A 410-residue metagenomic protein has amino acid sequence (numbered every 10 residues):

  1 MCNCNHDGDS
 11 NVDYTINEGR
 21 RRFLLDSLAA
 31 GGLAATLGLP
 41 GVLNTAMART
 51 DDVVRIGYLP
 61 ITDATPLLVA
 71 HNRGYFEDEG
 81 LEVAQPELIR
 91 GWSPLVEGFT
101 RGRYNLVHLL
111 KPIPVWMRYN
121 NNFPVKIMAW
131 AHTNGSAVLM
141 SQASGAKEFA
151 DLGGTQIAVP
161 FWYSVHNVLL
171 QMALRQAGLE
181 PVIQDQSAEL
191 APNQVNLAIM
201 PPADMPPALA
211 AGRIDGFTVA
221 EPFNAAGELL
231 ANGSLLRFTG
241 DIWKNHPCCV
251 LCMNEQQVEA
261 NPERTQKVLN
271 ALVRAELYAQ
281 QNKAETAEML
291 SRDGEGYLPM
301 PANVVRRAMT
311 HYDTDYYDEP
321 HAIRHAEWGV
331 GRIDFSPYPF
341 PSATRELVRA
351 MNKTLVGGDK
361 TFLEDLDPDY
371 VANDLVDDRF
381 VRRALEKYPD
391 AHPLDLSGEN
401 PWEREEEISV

Functional and structural regions predicted by a protein language model:
M1-R22: N-terminal secretory signal peptides
C4, A48-M200, A208-A211, D215-P222 (+5 more regions): Short, glycine-/small- and polar/acidic-enriched structural segments that line small-molecule recognition paths
T15, R22-T45: N-terminal export signals
D26, P66-V69, L169-M172, A208 (+4 more regions): Alpha-helical scaffold segments in soluble metabolic enzymes
L39-P40, G74-E77, L179-P181, K353-L363: Short helix-capping/linker segments at secondary-structure and domain boundaries
K111-I113, P202-V305: Pocket-lining segment of extracytoplasmic ligand-binding domains
E259-L363: Secondary-structure end/capping motifs
T344-V410: Conserved C-terminal helix/tail region of periplasmic/extracytoplasmic solute-binding proteins
